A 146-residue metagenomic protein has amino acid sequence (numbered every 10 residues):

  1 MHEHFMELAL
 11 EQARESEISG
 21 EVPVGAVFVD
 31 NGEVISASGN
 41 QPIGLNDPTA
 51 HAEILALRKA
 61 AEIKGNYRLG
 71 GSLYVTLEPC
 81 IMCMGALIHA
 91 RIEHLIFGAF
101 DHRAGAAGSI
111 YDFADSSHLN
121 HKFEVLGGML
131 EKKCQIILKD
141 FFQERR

Functional and structural regions predicted by a protein language model:
M1-S19, N31, M82-R146: Zinc-dependent deaminase
V22, I43-H51, E78, G105 (+1 more regions): Residues at secondary-structure transition points
P23, S72-T76, I96, E124: Conserved beta-strand segments that form the floor/walls of ligand-binding pockets within enzyme and binding domains
V24-G32: Short beta-strand scaffold segments in enzyme catalytic cores
I35-P42: Short beta->alpha transition motifs characteristic of CBS
N46-A50, I54-I88: Helix-adjacent hinge/juxtasegments
